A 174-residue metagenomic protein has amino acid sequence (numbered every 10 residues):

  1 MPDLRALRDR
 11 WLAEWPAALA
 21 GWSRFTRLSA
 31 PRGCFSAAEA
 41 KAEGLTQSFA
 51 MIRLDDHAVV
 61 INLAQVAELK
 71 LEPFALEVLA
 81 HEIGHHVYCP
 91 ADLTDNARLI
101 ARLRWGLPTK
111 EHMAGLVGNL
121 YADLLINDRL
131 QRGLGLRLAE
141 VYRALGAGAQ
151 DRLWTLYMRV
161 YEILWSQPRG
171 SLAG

Functional and structural regions predicted by a protein language model:
M1-E77, I83-G174: Short, functionally important secondary-structure microenvironments
